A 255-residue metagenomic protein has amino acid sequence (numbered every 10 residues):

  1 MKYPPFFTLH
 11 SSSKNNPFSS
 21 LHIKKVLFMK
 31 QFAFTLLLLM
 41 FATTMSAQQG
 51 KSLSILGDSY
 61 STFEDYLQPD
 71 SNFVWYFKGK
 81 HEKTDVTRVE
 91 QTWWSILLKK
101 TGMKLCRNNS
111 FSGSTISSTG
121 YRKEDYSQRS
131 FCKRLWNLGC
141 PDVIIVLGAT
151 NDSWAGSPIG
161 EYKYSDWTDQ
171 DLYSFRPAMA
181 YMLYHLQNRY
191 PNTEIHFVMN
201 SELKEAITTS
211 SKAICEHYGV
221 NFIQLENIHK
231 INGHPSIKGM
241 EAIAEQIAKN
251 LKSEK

Functional and structural regions predicted by a protein language model:
M1-V89, K99-K100, N137-G139, P191 (+1 more regions): N-terminal secretory targeting modules
K2, S19, M29, R88-T92 (+7 more regions): Serine/threonine-rich low-complexity intrinsically disordered regions
Q49, Y126-K255: Alpha-helical cap/lid subdomain in secreted, periplasmic, or secretory-pathway luminal O-acyl-processing enzymes
S52-S54, P69-G160: Conserved SGNH/GDSL esterase-like catalytic core that processes O-acyl groups on lipids and polysaccharides
S61-F63, S117, S153, I243: Short, electropositive, low-hydrophobicity segments enriched in small/polar residues
